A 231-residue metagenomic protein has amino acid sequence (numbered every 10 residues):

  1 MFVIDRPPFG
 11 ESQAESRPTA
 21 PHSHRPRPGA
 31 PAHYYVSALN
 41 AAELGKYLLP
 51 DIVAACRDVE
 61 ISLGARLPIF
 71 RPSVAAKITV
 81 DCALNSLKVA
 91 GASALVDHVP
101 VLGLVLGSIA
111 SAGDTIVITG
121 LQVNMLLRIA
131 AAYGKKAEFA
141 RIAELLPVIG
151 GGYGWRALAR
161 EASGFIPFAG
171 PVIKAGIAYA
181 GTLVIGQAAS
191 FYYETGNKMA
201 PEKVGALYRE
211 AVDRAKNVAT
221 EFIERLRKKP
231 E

Functional and structural regions predicted by a protein language model:
F2-F70: Canonical P-loop GTPase G-domain recognition
K46-L102: Glycine-rich, hydrophobic membrane-spanning regions of integral membrane proteins that mediate transport
K46-V53, A76, V80, A143 (+3 more regions): Generic detector of well-ordered alpha-helical segments enriched in charged/polar residues, highlighting helical
I52, C56-V59, Y133, A180 (+2 more regions): Conserved NTP-handling cores and scaffolds of large molecular machines
V80-V184, A188: Membrane-inserting effector segments that mediate pore formation, membrane fusion, or transient membrane insertion
K174, E194-E231: Acidic, carboxylate-rich catalytic segments that either coordinate divalent cations
